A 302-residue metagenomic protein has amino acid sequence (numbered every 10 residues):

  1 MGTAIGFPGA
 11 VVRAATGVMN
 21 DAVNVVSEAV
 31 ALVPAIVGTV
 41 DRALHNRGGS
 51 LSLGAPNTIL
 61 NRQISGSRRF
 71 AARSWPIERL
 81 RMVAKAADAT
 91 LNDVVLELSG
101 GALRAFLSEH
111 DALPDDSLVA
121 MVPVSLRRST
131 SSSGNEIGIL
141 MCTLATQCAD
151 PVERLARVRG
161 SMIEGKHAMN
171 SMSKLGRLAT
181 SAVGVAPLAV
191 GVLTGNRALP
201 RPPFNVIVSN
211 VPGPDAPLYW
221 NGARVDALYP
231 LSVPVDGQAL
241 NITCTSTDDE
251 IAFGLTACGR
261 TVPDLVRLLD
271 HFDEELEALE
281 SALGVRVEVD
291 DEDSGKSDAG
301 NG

Functional and structural regions predicted by a protein language model:
M1-Q238, I242-G302: Soluble acyl-CoA-dependent acyltransferase catalytic core bearing the H(X)4D motif
